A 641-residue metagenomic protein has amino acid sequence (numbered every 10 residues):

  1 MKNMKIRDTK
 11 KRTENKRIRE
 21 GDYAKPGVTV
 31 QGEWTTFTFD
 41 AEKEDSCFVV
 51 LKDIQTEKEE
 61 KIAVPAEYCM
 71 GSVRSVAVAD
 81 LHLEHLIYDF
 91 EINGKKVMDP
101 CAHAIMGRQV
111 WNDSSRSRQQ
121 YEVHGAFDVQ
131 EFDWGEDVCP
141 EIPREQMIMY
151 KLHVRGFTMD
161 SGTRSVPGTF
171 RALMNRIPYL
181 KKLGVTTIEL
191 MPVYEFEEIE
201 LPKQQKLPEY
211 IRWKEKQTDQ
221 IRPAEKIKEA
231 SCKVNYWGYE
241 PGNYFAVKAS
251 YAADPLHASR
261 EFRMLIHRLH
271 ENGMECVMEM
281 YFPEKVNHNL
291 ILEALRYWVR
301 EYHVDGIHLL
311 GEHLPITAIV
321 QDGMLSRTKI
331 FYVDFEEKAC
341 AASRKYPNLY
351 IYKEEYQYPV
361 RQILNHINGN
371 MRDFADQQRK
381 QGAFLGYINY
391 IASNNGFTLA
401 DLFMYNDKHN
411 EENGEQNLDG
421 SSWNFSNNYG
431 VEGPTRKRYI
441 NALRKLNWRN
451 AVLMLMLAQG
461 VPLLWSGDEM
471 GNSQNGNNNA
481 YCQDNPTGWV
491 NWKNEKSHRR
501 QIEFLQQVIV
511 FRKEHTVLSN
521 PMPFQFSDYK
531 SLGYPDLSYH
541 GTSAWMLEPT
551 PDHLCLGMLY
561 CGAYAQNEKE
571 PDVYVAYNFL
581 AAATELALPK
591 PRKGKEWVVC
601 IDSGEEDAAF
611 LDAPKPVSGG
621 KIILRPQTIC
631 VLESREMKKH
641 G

Functional and structural regions predicted by a protein language model:
K2-W34, E59-K61, Y68-K151, T158-S165: The feature marks proteins involved in alpha-glucan
T35-T38, K43-D45, H540-P589: Carbohydrate-binding surface patches
F39, L152, L180, L190 (+7 more regions): Conserved, mostly hydrophobic/aromatic
A41, E84, P614-G641: C-terminal beta-strand-rich structural cap/linker in extracellular carbohydrate-active enzymes
R164-G168, E200-E271, F282-E301, E412-G433 (+1 more regions): Aromatic- and acidic-residue-enriched carbohydrate-binding clefts of CAZyme catalytic domains
E261-M264, R268-A339: Active-site neighborhood of glycoside hydrolase catalytic domains
I316, V320-G471, N479-Q483, T516-P523 (+4 more regions): Conserved alpha/beta catalytic core and glycan-binding cleft of carbohydrate-active enzymes
V508, A581-P614: C-terminal accessory region downstream of the catalytic core in glycan-modifying enzymes
